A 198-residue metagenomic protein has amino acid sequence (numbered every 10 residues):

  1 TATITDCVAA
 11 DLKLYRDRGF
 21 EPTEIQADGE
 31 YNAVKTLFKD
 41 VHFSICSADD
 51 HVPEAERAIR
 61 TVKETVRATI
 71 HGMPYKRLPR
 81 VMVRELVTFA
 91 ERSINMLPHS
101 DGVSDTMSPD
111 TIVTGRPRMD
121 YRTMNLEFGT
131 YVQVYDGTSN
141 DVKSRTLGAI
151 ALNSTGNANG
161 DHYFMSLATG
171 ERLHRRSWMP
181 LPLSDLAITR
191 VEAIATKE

Functional and structural regions predicted by a protein language model:
T1-E198: Nucleic-acid-interacting cores, centered on viral/eukaryotic replication and modification enzymes
